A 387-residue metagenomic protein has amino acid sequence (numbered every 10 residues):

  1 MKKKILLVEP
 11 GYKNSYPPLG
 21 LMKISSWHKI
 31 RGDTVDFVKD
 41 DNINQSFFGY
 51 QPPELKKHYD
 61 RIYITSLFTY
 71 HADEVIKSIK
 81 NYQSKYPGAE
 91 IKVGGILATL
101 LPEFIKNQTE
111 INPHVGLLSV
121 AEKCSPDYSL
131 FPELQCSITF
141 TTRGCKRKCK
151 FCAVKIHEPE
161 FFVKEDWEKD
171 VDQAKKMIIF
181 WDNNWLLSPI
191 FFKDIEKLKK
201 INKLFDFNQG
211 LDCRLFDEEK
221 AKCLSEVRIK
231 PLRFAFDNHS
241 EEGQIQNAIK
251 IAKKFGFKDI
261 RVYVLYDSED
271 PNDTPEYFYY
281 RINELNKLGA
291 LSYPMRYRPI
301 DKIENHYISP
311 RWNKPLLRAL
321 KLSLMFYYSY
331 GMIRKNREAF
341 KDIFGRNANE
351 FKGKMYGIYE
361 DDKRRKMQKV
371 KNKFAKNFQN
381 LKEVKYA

Functional and structural regions predicted by a protein language model:
K2-P10, K29-I30, T34-D40, S46-H58 (+2 more regions): Radical SAM enzyme core and accessory elements
K4, Y12-K13, P17-Q135: Glycine-rich beta-alpha loop elements in corrinoid/cobalamin-binding modules across cobalamin-dependent enzymes
L7, W167-V262, Y266-S268: Conserved SAM/AdoMet-binding glycine-rich loop
L19-K23, I30, P132-K169: Canonical Radical SAM [4Fe-4S] cluster-binding loop centered on the CxxxCxxC motif and its immediate flanking residues
I24, E74-Y82, D194, K220-C223 (+2 more regions): A general structural detector for well-ordered alpha-helical segments in enzyme core domains, enriched
R61-I64, K176-I179, R228-R233, S240-S309 (+1 more regions): Conserved C-terminal portion of the radical SAM core fold that forms the substrate/S-adenosylmethionine-binding
S84-I91, K203, G256-K258, A290: A short helix->loop->beta-strand "cap" motif at the edges of active sites that frequently abuts
F104-K123, A221-P231, Y280-Y356: Structural recognition of alpha->loop->beta junctions
